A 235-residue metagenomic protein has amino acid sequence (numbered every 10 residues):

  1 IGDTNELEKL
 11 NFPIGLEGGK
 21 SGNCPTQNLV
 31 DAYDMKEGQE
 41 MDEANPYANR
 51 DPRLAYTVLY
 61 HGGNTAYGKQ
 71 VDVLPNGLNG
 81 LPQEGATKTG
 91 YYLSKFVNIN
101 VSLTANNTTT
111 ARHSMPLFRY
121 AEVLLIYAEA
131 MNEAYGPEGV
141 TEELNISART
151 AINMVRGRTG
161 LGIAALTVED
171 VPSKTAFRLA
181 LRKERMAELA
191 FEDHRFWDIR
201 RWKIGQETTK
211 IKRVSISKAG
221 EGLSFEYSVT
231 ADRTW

Functional and structural regions predicted by a protein language model:
I1-Q27, D31-W235: Acidic/polar-rich alpha-helix caps and helix-coil junctions
